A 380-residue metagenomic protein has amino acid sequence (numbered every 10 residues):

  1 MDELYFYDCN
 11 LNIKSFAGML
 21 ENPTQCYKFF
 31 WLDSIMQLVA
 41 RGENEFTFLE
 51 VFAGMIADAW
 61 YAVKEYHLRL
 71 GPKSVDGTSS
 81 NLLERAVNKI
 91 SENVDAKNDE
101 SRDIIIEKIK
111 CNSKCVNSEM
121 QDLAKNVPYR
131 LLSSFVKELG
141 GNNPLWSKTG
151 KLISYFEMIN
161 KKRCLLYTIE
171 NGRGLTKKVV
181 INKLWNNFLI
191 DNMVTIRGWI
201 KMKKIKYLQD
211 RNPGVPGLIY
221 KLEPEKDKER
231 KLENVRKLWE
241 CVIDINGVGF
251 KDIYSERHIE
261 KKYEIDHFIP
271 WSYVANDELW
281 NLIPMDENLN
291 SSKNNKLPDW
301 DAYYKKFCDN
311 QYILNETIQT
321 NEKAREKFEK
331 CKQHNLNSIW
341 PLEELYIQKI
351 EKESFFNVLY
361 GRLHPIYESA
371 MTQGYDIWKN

Functional and structural regions predicted by a protein language model:
M1-L238, D299-T320, K379-N380: Mixed-charge, low-complexity interaction segments
C9, K28, D244-V248, K261-E264 (+1 more regions): Active-site-proximal structural scaffolding
M36, A40-E43, I243-D244, E260 (+2 more regions): Hydrophobic/aromatic-lined pockets within catalytic cores
L232-E264, D286: Short cysteine-rich loop/turn motifs with clustered Cys
I253-P284, K293-K306: Histidine-centered nuclease catalytic patch
N290-K293, N335: Short leucine-rich amphipathic alpha-helical surface patches
P298-I377: C-terminal structured domain segments
